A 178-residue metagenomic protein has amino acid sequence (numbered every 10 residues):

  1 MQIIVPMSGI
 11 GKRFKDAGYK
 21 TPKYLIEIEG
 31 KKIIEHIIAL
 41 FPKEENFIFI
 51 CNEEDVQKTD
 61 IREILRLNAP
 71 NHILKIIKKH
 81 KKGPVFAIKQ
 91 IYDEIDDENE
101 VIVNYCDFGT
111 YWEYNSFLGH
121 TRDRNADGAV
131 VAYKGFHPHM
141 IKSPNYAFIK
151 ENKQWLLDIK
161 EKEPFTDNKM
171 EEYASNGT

Functional and structural regions predicted by a protein language model:
Q2-V5, R13-K15, E27, K31-G109 (+1 more regions): Conserved N-terminal catalytic core of the sugar/cofactor nucleotidyltransferase
P6-S8, A17, I159-K162: Generic beta-structure capping elements
G9, D107, K134: Active-site glycine-centered loops adjacent to acidic/histidine catalytic or metal-binding residues that shape
G11, I26, L157: Nucleotide phosphate-binding site architecture
A17-G18, E172: Short, flexible turn/loop "capping" segments at secondary-structure junctions
Y19-Y24: Short alpha-helical oligomerization interface
T110-T178: Conserved core of the sugar-phosphate nucleotidyltransferase
